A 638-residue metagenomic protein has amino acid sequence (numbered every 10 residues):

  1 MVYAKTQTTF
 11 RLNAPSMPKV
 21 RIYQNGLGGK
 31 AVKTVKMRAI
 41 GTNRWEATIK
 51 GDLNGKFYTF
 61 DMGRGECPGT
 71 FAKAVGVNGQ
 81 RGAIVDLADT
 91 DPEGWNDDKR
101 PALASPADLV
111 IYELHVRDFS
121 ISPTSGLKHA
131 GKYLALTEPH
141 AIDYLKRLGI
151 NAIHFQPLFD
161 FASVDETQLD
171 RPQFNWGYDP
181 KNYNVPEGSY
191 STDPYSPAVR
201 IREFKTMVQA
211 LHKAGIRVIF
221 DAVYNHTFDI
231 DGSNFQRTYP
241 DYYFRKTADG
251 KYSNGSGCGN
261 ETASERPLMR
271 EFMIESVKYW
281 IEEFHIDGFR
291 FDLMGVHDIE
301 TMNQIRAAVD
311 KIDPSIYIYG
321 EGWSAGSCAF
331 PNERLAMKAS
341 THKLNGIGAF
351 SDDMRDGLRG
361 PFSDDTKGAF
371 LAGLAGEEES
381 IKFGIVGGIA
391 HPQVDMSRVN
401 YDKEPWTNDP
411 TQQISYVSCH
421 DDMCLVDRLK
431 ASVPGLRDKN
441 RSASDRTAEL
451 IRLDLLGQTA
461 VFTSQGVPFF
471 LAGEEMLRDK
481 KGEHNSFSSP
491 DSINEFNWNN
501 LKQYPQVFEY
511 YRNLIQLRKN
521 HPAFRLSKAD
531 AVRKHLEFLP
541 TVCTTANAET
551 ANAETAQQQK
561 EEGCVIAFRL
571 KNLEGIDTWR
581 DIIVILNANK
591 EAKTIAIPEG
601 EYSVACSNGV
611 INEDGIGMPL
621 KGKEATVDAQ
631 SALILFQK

Functional and structural regions predicted by a protein language model:
M1-K5, A31, K36-G131: The feature marks proteins involved in alpha-glucan
T6-F10: Structural beta-strand segments of beta-rich domains
N13-K19, N589-K590, E599-E601: Short proline/glycine-enriched turn/loop motifs at strand-loop junctions of beta-rich domains
A14, N54-Y58, G617-K638: C-terminal beta-strand-rich structural cap/linker in extracellular carbohydrate-active enzymes
V85, D89, R306-A307, S315-L477 (+6 more regions): Conserved alpha/beta catalytic core and glycan-binding cleft of carbohydrate-active enzymes
H115-F284, M294-D313, Y317, C328: Substrate-binding/active-site clefts of carbohydrate-active enzymes
S397, D454, T463-E483, L501-I582: Glycan-recognition and catalytic regions of carbohydrate-active enzymes
R446-I451, L455, F496, L514-I515 (+3 more regions): C-terminal accessory region downstream of the catalytic core in glycan-modifying enzymes
